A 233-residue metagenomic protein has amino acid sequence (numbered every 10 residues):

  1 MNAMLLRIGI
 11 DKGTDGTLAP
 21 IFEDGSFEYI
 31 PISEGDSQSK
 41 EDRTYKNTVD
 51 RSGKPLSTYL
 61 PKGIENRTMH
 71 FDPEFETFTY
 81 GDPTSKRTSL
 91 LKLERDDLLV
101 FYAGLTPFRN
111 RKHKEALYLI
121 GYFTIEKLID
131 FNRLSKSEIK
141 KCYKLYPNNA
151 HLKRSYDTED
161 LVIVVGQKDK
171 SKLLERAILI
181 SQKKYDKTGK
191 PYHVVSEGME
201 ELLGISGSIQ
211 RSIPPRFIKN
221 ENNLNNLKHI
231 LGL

Functional and structural regions predicted by a protein language model:
M1-K46, L119, L128-L233: Contiguous surface segments at macromolecular interaction interfaces
N2-A3, D97-V100, Y122: Beta-sheet entry/capping signal
I8-D11, L98, G104-T106, T124-L128: An acidic- and aromatic-residue-enriched active-site/binding cleft used to recognize and process polar
I30, F78-Y80, F123: Generic detection of short hydrophobic beta-strand segments and adjacent strand-loop junctions
D42-F108, H113-A116: Short N-terminal edge-element motif at the start of the domain
N110-I129: Short beta-strand-centered aromatic/proline hotspots
